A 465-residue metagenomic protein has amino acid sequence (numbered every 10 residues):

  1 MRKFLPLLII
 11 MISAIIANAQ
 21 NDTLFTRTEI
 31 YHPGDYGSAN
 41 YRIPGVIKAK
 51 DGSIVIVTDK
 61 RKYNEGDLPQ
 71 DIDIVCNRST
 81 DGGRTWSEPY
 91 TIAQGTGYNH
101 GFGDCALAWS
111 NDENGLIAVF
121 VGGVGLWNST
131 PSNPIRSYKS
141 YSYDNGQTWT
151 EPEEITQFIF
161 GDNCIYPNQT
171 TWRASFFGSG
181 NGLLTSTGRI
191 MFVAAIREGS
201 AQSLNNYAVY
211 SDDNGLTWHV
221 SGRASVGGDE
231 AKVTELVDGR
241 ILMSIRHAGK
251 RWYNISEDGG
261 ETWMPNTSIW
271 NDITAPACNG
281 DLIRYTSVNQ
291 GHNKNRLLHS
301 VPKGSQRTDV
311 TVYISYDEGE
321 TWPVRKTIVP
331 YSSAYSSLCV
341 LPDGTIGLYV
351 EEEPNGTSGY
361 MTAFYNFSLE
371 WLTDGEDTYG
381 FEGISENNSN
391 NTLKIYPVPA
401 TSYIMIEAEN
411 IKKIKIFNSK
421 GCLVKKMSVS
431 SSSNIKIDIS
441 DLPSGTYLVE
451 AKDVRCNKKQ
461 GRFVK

Functional and structural regions predicted by a protein language model:
M1-T23: Bacterial Sec-dependent N-terminal signal peptides
R2, N40, L393-I395: Generic N-terminal simple sequence motifs
R2-K3, P354-Y365, D441-G445, V454-K459: Short glycine/proline-enriched turn or capping motifs at secondary-structure junctions
I15, D81, D112, D144 (+9 more regions): Serine/proline-rich low-complexity intrinsically disordered segments, especially terminal tails, linkers
I16-A19, G188, K394-Y396: Short, intrinsically disordered, charge-balanced linker/junction segments flanking boundaries in proteins
Q20-G380: Asp-box/BNR beta-propeller blade signature and adjacent active/binding-site loops in extracellular glycan-interacting
S385-Y396, A400-K465: C-terminal outer-membrane/trafficking sorting elements
